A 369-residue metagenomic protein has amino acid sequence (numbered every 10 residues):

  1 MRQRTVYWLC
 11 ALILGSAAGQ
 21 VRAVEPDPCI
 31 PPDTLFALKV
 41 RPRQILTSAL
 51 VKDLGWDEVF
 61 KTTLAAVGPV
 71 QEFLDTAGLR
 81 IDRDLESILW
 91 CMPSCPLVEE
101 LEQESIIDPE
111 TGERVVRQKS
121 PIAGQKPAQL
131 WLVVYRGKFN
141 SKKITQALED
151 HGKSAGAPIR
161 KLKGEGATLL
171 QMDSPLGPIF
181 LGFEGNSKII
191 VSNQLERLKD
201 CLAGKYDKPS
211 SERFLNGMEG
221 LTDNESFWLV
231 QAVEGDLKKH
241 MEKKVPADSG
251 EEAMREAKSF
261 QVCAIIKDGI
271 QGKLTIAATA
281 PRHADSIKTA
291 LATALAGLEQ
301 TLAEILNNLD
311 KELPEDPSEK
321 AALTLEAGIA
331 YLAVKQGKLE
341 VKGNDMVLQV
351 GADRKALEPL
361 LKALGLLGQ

Functional and structural regions predicted by a protein language model:
M1-T5: Positively charged n-region of N-terminal signal peptides that target proteins for export
Y7-A17: Bacterial N-terminal signal peptides
A23-Q171, P175, T222-S249, L291-V334 (+1 more regions): Structural boundary/hinge residues at secondary-structure and domain interfaces
F36-L38, W131-Y135, K258-V262, D268-I276 (+3 more regions): One face of beta-strands
G137-N140, Q194-R197, T279-H283, A352-K355: Helix N-cap motif at beta-to-alpha junctions
Q171-Y206, I265-G269, K338-A356: A short, solvent-exposed beta-edge/loop patch
G177-K244, E252-M254: A conserved glycine-rich beta-strand in the N-terminal activation segment of trypsin-fold
T222, W228, A232-A290: A contiguous, surface-oriented mixed alpha/beta subdomain in the mid-to-C-terminal portion of proteins that forms
